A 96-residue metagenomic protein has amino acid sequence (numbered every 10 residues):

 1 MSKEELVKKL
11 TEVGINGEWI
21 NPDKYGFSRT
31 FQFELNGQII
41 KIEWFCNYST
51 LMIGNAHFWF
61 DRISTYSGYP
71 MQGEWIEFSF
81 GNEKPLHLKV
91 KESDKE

Functional and structural regions predicted by a protein language model:
M1-T30: Negatively charged, low-complexity tracts enriched in Asp/Glu with abundant Ser/Thr
I20-P85: Acidic, low-complexity, intrinsically disordered interaction modules
E92-E96: Short acidic DE-rich linear segments
